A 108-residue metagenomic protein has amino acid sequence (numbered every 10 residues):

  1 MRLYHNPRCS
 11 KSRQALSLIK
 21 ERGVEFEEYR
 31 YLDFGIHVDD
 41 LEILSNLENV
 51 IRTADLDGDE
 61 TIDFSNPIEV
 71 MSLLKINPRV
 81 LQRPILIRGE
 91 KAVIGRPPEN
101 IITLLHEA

Functional and structural regions predicted by a protein language model:
M1-F34: Local sequence-structure signature of Cys/Sec-based thiol-disulfide redox active-site neighborhoods
Y31-A108: Thiol/selenol-based redox catalytic cores and closely related redox-interacting motifs
